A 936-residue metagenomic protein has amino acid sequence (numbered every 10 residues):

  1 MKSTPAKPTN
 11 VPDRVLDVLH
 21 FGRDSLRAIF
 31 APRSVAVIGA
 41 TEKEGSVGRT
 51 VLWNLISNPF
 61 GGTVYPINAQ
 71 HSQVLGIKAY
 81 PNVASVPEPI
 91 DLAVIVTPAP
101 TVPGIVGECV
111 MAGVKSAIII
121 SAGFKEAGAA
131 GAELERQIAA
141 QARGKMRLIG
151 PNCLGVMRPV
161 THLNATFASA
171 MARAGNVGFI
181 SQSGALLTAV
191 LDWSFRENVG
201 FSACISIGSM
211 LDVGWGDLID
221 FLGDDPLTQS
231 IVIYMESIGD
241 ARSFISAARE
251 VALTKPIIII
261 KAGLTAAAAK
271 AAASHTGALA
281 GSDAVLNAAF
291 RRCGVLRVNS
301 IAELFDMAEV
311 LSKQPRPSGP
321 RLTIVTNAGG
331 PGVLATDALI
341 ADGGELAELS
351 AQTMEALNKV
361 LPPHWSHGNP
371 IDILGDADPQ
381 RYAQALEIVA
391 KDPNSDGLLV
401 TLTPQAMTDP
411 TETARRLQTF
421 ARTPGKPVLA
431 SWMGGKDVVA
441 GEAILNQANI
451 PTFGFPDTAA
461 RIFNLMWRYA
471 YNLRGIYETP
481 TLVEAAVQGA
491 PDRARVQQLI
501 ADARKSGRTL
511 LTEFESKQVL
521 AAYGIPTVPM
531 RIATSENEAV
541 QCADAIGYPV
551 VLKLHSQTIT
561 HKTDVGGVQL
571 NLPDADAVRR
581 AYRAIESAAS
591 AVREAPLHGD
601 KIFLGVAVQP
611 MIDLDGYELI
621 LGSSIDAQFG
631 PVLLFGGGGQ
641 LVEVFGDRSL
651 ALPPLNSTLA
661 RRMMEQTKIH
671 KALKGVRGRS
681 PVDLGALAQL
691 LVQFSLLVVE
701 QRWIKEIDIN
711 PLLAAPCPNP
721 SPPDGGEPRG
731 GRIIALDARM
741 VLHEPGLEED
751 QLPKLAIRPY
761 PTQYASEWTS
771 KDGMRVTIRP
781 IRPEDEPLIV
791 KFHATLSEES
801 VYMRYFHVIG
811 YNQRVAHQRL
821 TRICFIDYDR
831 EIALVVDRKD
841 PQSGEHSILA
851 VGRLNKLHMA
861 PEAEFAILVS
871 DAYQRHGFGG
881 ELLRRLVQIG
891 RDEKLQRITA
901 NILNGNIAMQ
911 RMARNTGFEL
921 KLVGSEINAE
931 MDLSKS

Functional and structural regions predicted by a protein language model:
K2-D708, L712-P716, G731-I733, D737: Catalytic-core regions of core metabolic enzymes, especially those transforming organic acids/acyl-group intermediates
V608, I709-L712, A738-M740, F865 (+2 more regions): A structural signal for short, well-ordered beta-strand segments
Q628-F629, P728-G731, D840-H846: Short, solvent-exposed loop/turn segments that connect beta-strands within catalytic domains and beta-strand-rich
G636, A738-R739, R853-K856: A short, well-structured catalytic beta-strand-centered motif of the EAL phosphodiesterase domain for c-di-GMP
C717-P722: Long, compositionally biased low-complexity repeat segments characteristic of intrinsically disordered regions
P723-E727: Glycine-biased, low-complexity coil/linker segments
H743-S936: Long, contiguous binding/interaction regions
